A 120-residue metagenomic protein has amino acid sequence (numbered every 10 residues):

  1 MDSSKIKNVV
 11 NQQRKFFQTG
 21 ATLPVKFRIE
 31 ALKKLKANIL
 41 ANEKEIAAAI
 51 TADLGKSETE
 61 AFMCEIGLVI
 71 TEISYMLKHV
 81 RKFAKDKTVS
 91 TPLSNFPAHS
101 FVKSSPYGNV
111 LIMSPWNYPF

Functional and structural regions predicted by a protein language model:
M1-F101: N-terminal Rossmann-like NAD(P)+-binding subdomain of aldehyde/semialdehyde dehydrogenases
T91-F120: Conserved small-residue-rich beta-alpha loop and adjacent elements that most often cradle the phosphate/pyrophosphate
